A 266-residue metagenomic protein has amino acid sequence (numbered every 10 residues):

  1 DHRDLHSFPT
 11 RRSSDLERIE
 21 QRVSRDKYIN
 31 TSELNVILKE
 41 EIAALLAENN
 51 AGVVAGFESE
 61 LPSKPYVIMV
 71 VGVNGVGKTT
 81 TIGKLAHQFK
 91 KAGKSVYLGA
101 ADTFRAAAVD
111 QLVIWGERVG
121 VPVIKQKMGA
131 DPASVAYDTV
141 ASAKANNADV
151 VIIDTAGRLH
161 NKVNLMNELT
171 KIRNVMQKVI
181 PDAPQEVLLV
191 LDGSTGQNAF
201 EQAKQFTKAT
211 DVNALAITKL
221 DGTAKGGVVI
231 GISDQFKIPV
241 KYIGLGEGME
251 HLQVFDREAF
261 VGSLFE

Functional and structural regions predicted by a protein language model:
R3, S7, R11-T103, A108-G129 (+2 more regions): Primarily NTPase-proximal linker/entry elements flanking Walker-type ATP/GTP-binding cores
Q111, M128-N146, H160-E266: Conserved catalytic-core segment of NTP-binding enzymes
A156-R158: Short glycine-rich anion-binding loops that position phosphate/pyrophosphate groups of nucleotides and phosphorylated
